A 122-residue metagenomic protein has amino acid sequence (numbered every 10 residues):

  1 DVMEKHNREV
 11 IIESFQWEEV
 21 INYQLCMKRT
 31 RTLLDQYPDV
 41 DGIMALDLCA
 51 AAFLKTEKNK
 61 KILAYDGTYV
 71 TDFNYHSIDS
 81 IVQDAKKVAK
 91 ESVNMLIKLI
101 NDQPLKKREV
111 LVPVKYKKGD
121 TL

Functional and structural regions predicted by a protein language model:
V2-M27: Short beta-strand elements in bilobed, periplasmic/extracellular small-molecule ligand-binding domains
R31, D35-L122: Flexible loop/turn connectors
